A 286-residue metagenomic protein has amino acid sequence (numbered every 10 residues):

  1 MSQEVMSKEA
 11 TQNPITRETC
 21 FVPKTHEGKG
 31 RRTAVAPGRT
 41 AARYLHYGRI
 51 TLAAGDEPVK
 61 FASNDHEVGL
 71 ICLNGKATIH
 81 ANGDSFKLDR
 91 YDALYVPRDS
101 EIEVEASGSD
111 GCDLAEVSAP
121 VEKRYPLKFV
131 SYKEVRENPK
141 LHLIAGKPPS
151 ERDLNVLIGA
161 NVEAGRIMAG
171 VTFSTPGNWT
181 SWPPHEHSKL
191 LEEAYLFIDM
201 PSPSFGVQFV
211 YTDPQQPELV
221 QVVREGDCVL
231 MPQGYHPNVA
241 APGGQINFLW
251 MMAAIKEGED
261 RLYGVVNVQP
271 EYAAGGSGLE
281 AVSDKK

Functional and structural regions predicted by a protein language model:
S2-K60, E67-C72, P270-G276, A281-K285: Hydrophobic, proline/glycine-rich low-complexity stretches
T25-V59, K147-E193: A short glycine-rich, His/Asp/Glu-containing loop-to-beta-strand
R39-S107, C112: Extended, compositionally biased flexible segments
V59-F61, I79-H80, L88, V96 (+6 more regions): Short beta-strand His + acidic residue motifs that chelate non-heme Fe in jelly-roll/DSBH and cupin folds
N64-I79, T172-T175, S188-P214, V222 (+3 more regions): Short, conserved beta-strand element in jelly-roll/cupin
A81-D99, D213-Q233: Short acidic-glycine-tyrosine-enriched beta hairpin
A106-G108, E116-V121, V156-A160, V171-P176 (+2 more regions): Short, structured patches in soluble enzyme cores that scaffold and shape functional sites
D110-D153, F209-Y211, P242-G244, L249-K286: Double-stranded beta-helix
